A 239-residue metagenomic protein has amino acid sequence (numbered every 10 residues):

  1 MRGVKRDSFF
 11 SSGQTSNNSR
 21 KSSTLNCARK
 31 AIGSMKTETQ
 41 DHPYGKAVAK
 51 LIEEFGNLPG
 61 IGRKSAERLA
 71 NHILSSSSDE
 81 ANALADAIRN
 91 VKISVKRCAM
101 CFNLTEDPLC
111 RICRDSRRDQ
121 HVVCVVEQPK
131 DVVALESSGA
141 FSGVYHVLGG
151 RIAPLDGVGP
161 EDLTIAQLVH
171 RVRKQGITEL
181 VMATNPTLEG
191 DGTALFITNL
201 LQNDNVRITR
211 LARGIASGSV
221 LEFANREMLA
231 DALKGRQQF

Functional and structural regions predicted by a protein language model:
F9-F10: Aromatic (phenylalanine/tyrosine) cluster motif
D41-V48, N57, E67-V132, Q238: Cys/His-rich Zn2+-binding cysteine-cluster or related metal-binding knuckle/ribbon modules and their
A66, D115-T184: Extended interfacial segments that mediate partner engagement and assembly in macromolecular machines
V169-V181, N185-F239: Long C-terminal interaction/binding lobes of large macromolecular proteins
